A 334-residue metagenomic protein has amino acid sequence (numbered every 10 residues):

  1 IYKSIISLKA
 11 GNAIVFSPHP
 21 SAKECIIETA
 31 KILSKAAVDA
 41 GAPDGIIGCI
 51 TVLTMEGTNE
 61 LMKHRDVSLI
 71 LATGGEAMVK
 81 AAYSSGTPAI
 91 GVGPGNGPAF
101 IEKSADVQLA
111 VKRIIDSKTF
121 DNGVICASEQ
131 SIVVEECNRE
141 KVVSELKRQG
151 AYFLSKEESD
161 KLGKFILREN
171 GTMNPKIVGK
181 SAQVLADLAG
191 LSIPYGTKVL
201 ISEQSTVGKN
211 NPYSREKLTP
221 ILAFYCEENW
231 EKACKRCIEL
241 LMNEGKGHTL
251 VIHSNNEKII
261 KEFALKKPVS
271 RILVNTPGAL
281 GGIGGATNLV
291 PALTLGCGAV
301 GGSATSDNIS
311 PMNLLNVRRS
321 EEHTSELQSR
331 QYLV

Functional and structural regions predicted by a protein language model:
I1-L109: Rossmann-like NAD(P) dinucleotide-binding subdomain of oxidoreductase/dehydrogenase enzymes
Y2, I6-A13, V79-G208: ALDH superfamily catalytic-core signature
S7-L8, D39-P43, L61-R65, L71 (+9 more regions): Solvent-exposed alpha-helices and their adjacent loops that cap or buttress functional pockets in soluble metabolic
G11, I47, I70-L71, G95 (+5 more regions): Buried hydrophobic positions in well-ordered alpha/beta secondary-structure cores of metabolic enzymes
I32-P43, H64, S85, S104 (+7 more regions): Change "in soluble alpha/beta enzymes" to "in soluble alpha/beta proteins
T58-N59, V111, C234, K261: Short hydrophobic/charged patches on amphipathic alpha-helices used for structural packing and interfaces
M62-R65, D106, L167-P175, Y213 (+1 more regions): Short, surface-exposed amphipathic charged segments that create phosphate/polyanion-binding patches used for binding
L191-S325, S329-R330: Conserved C-terminal structural/oligomerization subdomain of aldehyde/semialdehyde dehydrogenase
